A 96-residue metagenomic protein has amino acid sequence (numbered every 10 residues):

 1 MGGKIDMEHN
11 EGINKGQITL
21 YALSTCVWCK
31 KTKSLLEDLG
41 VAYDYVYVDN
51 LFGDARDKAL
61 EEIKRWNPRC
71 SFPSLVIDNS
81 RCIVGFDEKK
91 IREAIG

Functional and structural regions predicted by a protein language model:
G3-D44: Local sequence-structure signature of Cys/Sec-based thiol-disulfide redox active-site neighborhoods
I18-L20, V46, N50, D78: Short, contiguous strand/loop micro-motifs
C26-C29, G53, V84-G85: Loop/helix-junction capping segments adjacent to catalytic residues or to phosphate/diphosphate-binding pockets
K30-K33, R56-D57, E88: Conserved strand-to-helix beginnings and helix N-cap segments that scaffold or border functional pockets
S34, E61, R65, E93-G96: Replace "anionic and nucleotidyl ligands
V48-R69: Thioredoxin-like thiol-disulfide oxidoreductase module
K64-R81: Short, basic, helix/turn surface patches
I77-G96: Non-catalytic, surface beta->alpha helical segment in thiol-disulfide oxidoreductase systems
